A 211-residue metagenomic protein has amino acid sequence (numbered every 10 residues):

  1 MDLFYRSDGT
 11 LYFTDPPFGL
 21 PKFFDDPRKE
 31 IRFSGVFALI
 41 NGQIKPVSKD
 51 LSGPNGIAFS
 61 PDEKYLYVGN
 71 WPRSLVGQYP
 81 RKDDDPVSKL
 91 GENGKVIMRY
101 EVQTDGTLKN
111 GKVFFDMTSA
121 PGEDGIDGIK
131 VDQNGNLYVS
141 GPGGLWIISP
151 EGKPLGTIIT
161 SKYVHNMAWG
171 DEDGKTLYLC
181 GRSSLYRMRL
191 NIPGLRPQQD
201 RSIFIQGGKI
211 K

Functional and structural regions predicted by a protein language model:
M1-L11, G19, E30-V36, V47-G77 (+6 more regions): Beta-rich, blade/repeat-based domains predominating in secreted/periplasmic proteins but also intracellular
P16-F18, W71, E92, V102 (+3 more regions): Short loop/turn segments immediately following the C-termini of beta-strands
F23-K29, D84-G91: Short consensus segments that form the blades of beta-propeller domains, in both extracellular/periplasmic
S34-F37, V96-M98, G144-W146, S184: A short loop-to-beta-strand structural motif that recurs across blades of beta-propeller domains
N41-Q43, T104, E151-K153, I192: Short coil turn/linker residues within repeat-based beta-strand modules
K45, K109, L155-G156, R196: A structural motif specific to WD40 beta-propellers
L90, R99-T107, R189-P197: Short loop/turn segments immediately following beta-strands, especially the blade-tip and inter-blade linker loops
N166-K211: Blade-level signature of beta-propeller repeat domains, shared across WD40, Kelch, NHL, RCC1 and BNR/Asp-box propellers
